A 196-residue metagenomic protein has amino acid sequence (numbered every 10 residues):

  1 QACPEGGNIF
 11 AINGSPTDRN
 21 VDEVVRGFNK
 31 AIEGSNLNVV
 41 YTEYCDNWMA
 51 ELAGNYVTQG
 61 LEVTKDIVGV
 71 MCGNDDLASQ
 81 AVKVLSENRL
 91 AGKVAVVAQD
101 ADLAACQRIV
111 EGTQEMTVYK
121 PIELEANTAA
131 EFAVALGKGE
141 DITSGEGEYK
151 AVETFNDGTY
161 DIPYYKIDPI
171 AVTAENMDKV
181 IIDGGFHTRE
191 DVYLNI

Functional and structural regions predicted by a protein language model:
Q1-I196: A residue-level marker of the well-folded mature domains of exported/periplasmic proteins
